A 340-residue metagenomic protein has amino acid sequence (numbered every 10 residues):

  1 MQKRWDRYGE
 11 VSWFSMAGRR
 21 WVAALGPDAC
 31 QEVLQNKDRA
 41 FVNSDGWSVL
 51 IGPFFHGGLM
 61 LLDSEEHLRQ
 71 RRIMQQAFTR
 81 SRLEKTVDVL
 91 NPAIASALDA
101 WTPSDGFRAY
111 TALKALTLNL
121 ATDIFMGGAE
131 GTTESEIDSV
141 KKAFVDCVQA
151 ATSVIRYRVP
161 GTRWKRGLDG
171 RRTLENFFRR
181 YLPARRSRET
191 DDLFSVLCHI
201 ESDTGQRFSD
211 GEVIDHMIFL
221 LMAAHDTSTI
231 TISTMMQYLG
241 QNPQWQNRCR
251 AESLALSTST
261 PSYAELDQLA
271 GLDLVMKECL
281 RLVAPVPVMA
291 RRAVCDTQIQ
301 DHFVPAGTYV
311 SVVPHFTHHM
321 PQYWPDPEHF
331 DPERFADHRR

Functional and structural regions predicted by a protein language model:
M1-G9, N176, R180, S259-Q300 (+1 more regions): Conserved cytochrome P450 K-helix E-x-x-R motif and the immediately C-terminal K′/meander segment
M1-R69, D88-S96, G170, C295 (+2 more regions): N-terminal membrane-proximal hinge/A-helix region immediately C-terminal to the signal-anchor transmembrane segment
V42-S48, E66, R82-T231: Cytochrome P450 heme-thiolate monooxygenase catalytic core
R80-L83, R185, Y263-A270: Conserved, non-catalytic sequence blocks in retroelement Pol enzymes and Pol-derived host proteins
T117, H225-E252: Cytochrome P450 catalytic-core helices
S195, V312-R340: Conserved cytochrome P450 K-helix/beta-meander segment immediately N-terminal to the heme-binding cysteine loop
